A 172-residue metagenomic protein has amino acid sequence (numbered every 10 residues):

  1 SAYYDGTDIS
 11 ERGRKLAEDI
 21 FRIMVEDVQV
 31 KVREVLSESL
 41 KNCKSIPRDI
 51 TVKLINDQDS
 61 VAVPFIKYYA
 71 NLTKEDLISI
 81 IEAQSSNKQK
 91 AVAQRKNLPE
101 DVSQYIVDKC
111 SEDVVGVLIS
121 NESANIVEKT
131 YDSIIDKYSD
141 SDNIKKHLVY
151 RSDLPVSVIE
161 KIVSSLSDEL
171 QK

Functional and structural regions predicted by a protein language model:
S1-K172: Alpha-helical scaffold segments
